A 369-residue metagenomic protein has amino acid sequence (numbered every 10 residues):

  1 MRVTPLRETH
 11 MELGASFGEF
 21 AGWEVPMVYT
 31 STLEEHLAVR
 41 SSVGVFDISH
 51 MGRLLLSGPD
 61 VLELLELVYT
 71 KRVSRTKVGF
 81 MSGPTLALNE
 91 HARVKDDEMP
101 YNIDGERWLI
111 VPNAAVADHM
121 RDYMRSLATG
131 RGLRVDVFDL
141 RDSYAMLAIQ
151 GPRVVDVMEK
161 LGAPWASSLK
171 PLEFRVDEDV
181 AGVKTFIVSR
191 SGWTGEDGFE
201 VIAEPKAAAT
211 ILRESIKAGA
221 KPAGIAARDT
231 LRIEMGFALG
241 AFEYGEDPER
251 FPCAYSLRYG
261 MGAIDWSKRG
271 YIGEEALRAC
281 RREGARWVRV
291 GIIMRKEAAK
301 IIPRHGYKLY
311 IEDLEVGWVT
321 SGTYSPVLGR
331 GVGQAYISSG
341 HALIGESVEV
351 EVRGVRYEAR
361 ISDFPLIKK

Functional and structural regions predicted by a protein language model:
M1-A21, M27, I103-K369: Conserved, structured C-terminal
M1-A87, R93, I225-A226: Acidic, proline/glycine-enriched N-terminal capping motif
P59-V94, R153-T185: Internal amphipathic helical hairpin motif
M99-P100: Glycine-rich, Trp-frequent "lid" loop and neighboring beta-strands that shape and gate the flavin cofactor pocket
